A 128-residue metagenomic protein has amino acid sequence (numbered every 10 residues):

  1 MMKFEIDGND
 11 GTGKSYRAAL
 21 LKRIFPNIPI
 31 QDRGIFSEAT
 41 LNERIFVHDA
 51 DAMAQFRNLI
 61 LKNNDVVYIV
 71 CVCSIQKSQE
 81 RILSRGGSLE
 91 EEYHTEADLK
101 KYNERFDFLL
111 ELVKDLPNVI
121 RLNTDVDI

Functional and structural regions predicted by a protein language model:
I6: Hydrophobic anchor at the beta1->P-loop junction of P-loop NTPases
N9: P-loop (Walker A) phosphate-binding loop of NTP-binding proteins
T12: ATP-binding Walker
S15: Walker A/P-loop
F25-I75, R105: Glycine-rich phosphate-binding loop used to anchor ATP phosphates in small-molecule kinases, encompassing both
I60-E111: A glycine- and Lys/Arg-enriched "phosphate-lid" helix/loop adjacent to the NTP-binding pocket of small-molecule kinases
V66-Y68, V72-C73, D115-I128: Phosphate-binding beta-loop-alpha motif at adenosine-nucleotide cofactor sites
